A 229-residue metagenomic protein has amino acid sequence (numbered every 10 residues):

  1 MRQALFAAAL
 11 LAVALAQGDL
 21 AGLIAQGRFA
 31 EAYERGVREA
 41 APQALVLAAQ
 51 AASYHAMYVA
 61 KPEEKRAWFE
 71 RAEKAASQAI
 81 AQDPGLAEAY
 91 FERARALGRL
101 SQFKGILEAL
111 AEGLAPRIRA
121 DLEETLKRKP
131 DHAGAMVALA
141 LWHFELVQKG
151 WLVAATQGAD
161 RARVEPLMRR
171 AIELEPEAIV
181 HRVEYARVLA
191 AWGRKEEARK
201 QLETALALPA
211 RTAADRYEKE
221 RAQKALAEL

Functional and structural regions predicted by a protein language model:
A4-A12: Sec-dependent N-terminal signal peptides
G22-L23, E31, Q50-G85, R95-D131 (+4 more regions): Short coil/linker segments at helix-helix boundaries
T204-E228: A cross-kingdom marker for long, charged
